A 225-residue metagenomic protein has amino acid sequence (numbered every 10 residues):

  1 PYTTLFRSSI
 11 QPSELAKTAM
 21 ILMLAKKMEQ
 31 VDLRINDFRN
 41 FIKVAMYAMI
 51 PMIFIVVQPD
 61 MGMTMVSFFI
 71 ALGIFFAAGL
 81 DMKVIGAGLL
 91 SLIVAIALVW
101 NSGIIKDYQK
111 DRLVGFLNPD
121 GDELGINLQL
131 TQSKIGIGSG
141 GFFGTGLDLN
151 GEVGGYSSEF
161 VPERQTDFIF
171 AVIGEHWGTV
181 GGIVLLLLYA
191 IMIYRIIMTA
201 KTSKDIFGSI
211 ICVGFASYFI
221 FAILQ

Functional and structural regions predicted by a protein language model:
P1, F6-T131, A171-Q225: Hydrophobic alpha-helical transmembrane segments of multi-pass inner membrane proteins, especially in bacterial systems
E29, I55, G136-I137, G155: A generic, residue-level signal for flexible/boundary positions that often mark functional hotspots
N127-G146: Extracytosolic (periplasmic/ER-lumenal) interhelical loops and adjacent juxtamembrane/interface segments of multi-pass
I137, N150-E152, M198: Membrane-helix/interface signature in polytopic inner-membrane proteins
F142-W177: Long extracytoplasmic/lumenal interhelical loops at the membrane interface of multi-pass membrane proteins
